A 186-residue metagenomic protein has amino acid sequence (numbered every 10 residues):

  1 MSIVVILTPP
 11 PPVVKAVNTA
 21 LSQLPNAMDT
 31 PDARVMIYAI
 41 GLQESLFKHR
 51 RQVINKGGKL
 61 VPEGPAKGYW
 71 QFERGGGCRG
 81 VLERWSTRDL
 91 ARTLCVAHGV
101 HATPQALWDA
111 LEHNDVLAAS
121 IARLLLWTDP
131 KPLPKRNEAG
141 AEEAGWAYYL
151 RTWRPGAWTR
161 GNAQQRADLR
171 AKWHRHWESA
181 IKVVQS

Functional and structural regions predicted by a protein language model:
S2-A27, A139, A147, S179-S186: Ser/Thr/Pro-rich, acidic low-complexity intrinsically disordered regulatory segments
S2-T19, V35, L42-P130: Peptidoglycan-targeting cell-wall enzymes and recognition modules
P25, D129-P130, W153: Short amphipathic alpha-helical interaction patches enriched in hydrophobic/aromatic residues with interspersed Lys/Arg
P25-D32, H49: Short secondary-structure boundary/capping segments within folded domains
P31-A39, A139-Y149: Alpha-helical scaffolds flanking conserved acidic
E112-S120, A139-E143, A167: Short, amphipathic alpha-helical segments
D129-A139: Inter-helical turn/loop segments and adjacent helix faces that build the functional surface of alpha-helical bundle
E142-S186: Long, amphipathic alpha-helical surface segments
